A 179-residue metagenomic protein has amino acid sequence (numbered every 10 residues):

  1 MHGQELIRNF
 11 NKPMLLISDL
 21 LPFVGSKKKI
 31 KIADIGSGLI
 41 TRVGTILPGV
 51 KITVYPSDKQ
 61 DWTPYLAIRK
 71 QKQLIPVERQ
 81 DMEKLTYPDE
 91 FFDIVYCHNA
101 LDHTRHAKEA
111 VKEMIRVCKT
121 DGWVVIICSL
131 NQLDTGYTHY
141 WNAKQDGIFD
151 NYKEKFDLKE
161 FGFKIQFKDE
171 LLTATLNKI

Functional and structural regions predicted by a protein language model:
M1-G25: Class I SAM-dependent methyltransferase Rossmann-like catalytic core, especially the SAM/SAH-binding loop
K29-K31, K119: Residues that mark the start of a beta-strand
A33-K84: Class I SAM-dependent methyltransferase SAM/SAH-binding core
Q80-V95: A short acidic, Gly/Pro-enriched loop at the edge of an enzyme's catalytic core that lines a small-molecule cofactor
I94-R105: A short SAM/SAH-binding and catalytic strip from SAM-dependent methyltransferases
K108-W123: A short glycine-rich, Lys/Arg-flanked "PGG" loop and its adjoining helix->strand segment in the class I
V125-K153: Conserved class I S-adenosyl-L-methionine
K159-I179: Core SAM-dependent methyltransferase catalytic element
